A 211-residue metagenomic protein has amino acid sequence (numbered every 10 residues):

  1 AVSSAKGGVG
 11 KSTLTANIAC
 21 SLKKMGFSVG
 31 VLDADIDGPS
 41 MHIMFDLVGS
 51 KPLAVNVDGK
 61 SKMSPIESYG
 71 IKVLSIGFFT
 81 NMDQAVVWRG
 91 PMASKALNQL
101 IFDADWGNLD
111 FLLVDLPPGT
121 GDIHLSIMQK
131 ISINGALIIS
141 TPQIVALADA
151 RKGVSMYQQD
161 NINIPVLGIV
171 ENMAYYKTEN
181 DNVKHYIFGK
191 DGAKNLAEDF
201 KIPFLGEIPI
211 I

Functional and structural regions predicted by a protein language model:
A1-D33: Walker A/P-loop phosphate-binding motif and the immediately C-terminal alpha-helix
G7, S12, D33, M41 (+7 more regions): Residue-level signature of catalytic and energy-coupling elements of molecular machines, predominantly ATP/GTP-dependent
L14, H42-D46, A85-V86, L125 (+1 more regions): Short acidic, glycine/serine/threonine-rich loops at helix termini
C20, K24, F102, Q129 (+1 more regions): Short, well-ordered alpha-helices that flank and scaffold nucleotide-derived cofactor binding pockets
L22, S28-D83, I101: Phosphate-binding loop that captures ATP/GTP phosphates
Y69-K72, G107-L112, G135: Loop/turn-to-beta-strand initiation segments
G77-I127: Phosphate-binding/switch loop-helix module in NTP-utilizing enzymes
D110-F111, P117-E207: Conserved catalytic-core segment of NTP-binding enzymes
